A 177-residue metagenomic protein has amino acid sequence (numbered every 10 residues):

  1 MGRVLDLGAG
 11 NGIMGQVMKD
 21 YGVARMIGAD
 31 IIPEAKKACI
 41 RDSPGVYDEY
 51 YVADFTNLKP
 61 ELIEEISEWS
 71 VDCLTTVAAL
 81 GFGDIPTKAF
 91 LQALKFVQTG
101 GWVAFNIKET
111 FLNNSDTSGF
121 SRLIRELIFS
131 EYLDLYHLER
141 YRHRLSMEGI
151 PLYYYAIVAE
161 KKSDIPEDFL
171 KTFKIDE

Functional and structural regions predicted by a protein language model:
L5, N11-L62: Class I SAM-dependent methyltransferase SAM/SAH-binding core
T56, K108-N113: Short "lid" loop at the C-terminus of a central beta-strand within the Rossmann-like core of SAM-dependent
E61-L74: A short acidic, Gly/Pro-enriched loop at the edge of an enzyme's catalytic core that lines a small-molecule cofactor
V71-P86: A short SAM/SAH-binding and catalytic strip from SAM-dependent methyltransferases
K88-T99: A short glycine-rich, Lys/Arg-flanked "PGG" loop and its adjoining helix->strand segment in the class I
G100-K108: Conserved beta-strand signature within the Rossmann-like core of class I S-adenosyl-L-methionine
S115-E131: Short alpha-helix
F129-E177: Class I S-adenosyl-L-methionine
